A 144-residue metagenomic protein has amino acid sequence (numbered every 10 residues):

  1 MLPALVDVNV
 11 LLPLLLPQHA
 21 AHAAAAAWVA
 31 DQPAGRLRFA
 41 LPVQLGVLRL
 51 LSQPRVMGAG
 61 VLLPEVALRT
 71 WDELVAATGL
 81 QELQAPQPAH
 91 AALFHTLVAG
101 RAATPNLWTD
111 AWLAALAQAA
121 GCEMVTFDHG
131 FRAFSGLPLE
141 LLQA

Functional and structural regions predicted by a protein language model:
M1-L5, N9-F39, P54-V66: Short, well-structured N-terminal submotif of metal-dependent ribonuclease cores
D7, N106-L107, D128, Q143-A144: Histidine- and aromatic-rich ligand-binding microenvironments
F39-L41, T126, L141: Hydrophobic residues in well-ordered beta-strands that form the structural core
F39-L45, W108, W112: Aromatic- and histidine-enriched alpha-helix N-cap/loop-to-helix transition segments that scaffold the rims
G79-V125: Active-site neighborhoods of divalent-metal-dependent phosphate/nucleic-acid chemistry enzymes
E82-Q84, E140-Q143: Short acidic-hydrophobic, aromatic-tinged amphipathic segments that line or gate anion-handling sites
G130-L137: Short loop/helix-cap segments at secondary-structure boundaries that form the rim of catalytic
